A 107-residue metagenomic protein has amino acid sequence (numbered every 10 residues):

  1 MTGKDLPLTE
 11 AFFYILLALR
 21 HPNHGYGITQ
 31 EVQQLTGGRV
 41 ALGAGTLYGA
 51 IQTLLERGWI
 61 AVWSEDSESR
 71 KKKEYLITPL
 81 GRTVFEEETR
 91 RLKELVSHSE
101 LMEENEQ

Functional and structural regions predicted by a protein language model:
M1-G3: Short, intrinsically disordered or compositionally biased N-terminal tails of bacterial proteins
D5-T46: N-terminal helix-turn-helix DNA-binding core of bacterial DNA-binding proteins
L16-L17, Q30, Q52, E86 (+1 more regions): A cross-family signal for key residues in well-ordered alpha-helices that form functional helical elements
L47-Y48, L54: Basic amphipathic alpha-helical segments that dock to polyanions
L55-K71, L76: Beta-hairpin "wing" of winged helix-turn-helix
R70-T89: Basic, amphipathic "hinge/linker" alpha-helix immediately C-terminal to the N-terminal HTH DNA-binding motif
T83-Q107: Amphipathic alpha-helical dimerization/coiled-coil segments that flank or bridge DNA-binding/regulatory modules
